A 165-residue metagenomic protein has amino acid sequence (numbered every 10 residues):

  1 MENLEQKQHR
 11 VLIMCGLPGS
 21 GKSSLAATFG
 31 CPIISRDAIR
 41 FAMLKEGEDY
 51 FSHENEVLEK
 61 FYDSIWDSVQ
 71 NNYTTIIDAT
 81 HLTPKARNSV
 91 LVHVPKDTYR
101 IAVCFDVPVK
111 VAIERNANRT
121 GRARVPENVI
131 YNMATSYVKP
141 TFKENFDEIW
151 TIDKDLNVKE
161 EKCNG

Functional and structural regions predicted by a protein language model:
E2-C15, S20, T28, P32 (+1 more regions): Conserved GTP-binding G-domain of TRAFAC-class P-loop NTPases and closely related GTPase folds
S20-T75: Conserved substrate/cofactor phosphate-moiety recognition/catalytic segment in nucleotide-dependent phosphotransferases
K22, F41-L44, P84, A112 (+1 more regions): Conserved protein kinase catalytic core
A27, R87-L91, E114: Short amphipathic alpha-helical segments
I33-R36, Y99-V103, R124: Short hydrophobic/aromatic-enriched beta-strand-loop microsegments
D37-I39, T80, P108: Anionic group-transfer/hydrolysis microenvironments
Y50-E54, P95, N118-R122: Short, hinge-like loop/turn segments at secondary-structure boundaries
H53-F105: Glycine-rich phosphate-binding loop used to anchor ATP phosphates in small-molecule kinases, encompassing both
